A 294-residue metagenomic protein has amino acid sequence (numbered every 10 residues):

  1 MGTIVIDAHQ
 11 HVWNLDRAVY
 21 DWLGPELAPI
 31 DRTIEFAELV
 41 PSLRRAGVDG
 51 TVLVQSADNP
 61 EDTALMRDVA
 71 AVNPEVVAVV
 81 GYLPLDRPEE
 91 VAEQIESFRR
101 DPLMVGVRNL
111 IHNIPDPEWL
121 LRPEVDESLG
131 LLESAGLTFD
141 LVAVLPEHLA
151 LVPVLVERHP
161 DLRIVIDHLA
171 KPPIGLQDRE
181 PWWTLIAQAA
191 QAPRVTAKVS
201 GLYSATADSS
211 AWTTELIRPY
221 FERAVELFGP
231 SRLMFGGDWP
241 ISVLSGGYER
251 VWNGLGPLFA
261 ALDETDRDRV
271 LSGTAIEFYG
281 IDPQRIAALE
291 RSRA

Functional and structural regions predicted by a protein language model:
G2-A135, E215: Mid-domain alpha/beta scaffold segments of enzyme catalytic cores
T3-I6, P29-G50, R223, L227-M234 (+1 more regions): Mid-to-C-terminal alpha-helical segments outside catalytic/metal-binding sites
H11, S56-A57, Y82-D86, L110-N113 (+4 more regions): Active-site beta-loop-alpha junctions enriched in small/polar residues
L15-D21, V91-E93, L120, Q177-R179 (+3 more regions): Short aromatic-enriched loop/helix-cap "lid" or pocket-rim segments at secondary-structure transitions that line
V40, A64-D68, E96, P153-V154 (+4 more regions): Active-site phosphate/pyrophosphate- and oxyanion-stabilizing loops and adjacent acidic/basic residues in soluble
E61-V77, H159-L162, I217-E226, Y248-L258 (+1 more regions): Short, electropositive alpha-helical surface patch
W119-M234, R285-A294: Catalytic pocket-lining loop regions of alpha/beta-barrel enzymes, especially the amidohydrolase/enolase/GH5 lineages
